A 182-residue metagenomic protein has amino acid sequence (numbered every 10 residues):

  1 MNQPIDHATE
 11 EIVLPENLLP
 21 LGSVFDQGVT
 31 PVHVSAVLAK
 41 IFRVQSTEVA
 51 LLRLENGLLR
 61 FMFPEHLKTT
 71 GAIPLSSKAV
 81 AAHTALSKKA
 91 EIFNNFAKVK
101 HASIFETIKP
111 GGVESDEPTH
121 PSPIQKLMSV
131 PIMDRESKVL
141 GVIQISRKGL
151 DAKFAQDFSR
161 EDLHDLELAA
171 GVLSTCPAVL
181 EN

Functional and structural regions predicted by a protein language model:
M1-V32, V179-N182: Signal-transmission linkers at sensory-effector interfaces
N2-P4, R147-A169, C176-N182: Regulatory loop-to-helix N-cap segments in sensory/regulatory domains that couple ligand/signal detection
L19-P64, K78: Helix-loop-beta substructure at the N-terminus of cytosolic sensory domains that couple signal/ligand detection
M62, T69-H120: Regulatory sensory and allosteric helical modules in signal-transduction proteins and certain transcription factors
K100, E106-P118, D162-E181: Intrinsically disordered, low-complexity regulatory regions flanking sensor or DNA-binding modules
D116-E117, Q125-D134: A short, aliphatic-rich beta-strand micro-motif
V130, S137-L150, T175: Sensory beta-strand/linker motifs that couple input domains to effectors
